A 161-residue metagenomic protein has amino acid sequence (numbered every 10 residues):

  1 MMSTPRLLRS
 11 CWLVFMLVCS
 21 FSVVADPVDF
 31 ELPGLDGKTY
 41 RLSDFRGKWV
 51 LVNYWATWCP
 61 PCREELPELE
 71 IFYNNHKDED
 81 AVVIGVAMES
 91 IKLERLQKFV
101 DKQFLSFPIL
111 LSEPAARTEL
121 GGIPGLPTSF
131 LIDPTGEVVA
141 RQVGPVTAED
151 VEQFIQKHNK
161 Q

Functional and structural regions predicted by a protein language model:
M2-W12: Bacterial N-terminal signal peptides that target proteins for export
S10-S20: Bacterial N-terminal signal peptides
F21-A25: Sec/Tat signal peptide C-region and signal peptidase I cleavage site
D29-V50, H76, L120: A short beta-strand-turn-helix
K48-V50, Y54-W58, G125: Short pre-active-site segment immediately N-terminal to redox-active cysteine/selenocysteine motifs in thiol-based
R63-Q103, P114-E119: Structural microenvironment flanking redox-active thiols in thiol-disulfide oxidoreductases
K98-L105, L111-Q156: Thiol/disulfide oxidoreductase modules built on the thioredoxin-like
